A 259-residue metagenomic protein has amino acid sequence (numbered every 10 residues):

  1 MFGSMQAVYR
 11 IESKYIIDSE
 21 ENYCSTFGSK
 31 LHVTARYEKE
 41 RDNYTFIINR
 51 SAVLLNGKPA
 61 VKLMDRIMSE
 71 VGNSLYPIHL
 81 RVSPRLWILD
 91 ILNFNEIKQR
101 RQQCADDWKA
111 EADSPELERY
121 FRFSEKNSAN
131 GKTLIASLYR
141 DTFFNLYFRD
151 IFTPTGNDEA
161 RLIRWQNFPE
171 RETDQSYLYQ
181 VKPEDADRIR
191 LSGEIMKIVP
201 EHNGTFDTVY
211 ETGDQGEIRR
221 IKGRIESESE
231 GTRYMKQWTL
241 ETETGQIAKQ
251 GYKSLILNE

Functional and structural regions predicted by a protein language model:
M1-S83, L146-E259: Acidic, serine/threonine-rich low-complexity disordered tracts
I88-S192: Solvent-exposed helix/loop surface patches that form functional interfaces
